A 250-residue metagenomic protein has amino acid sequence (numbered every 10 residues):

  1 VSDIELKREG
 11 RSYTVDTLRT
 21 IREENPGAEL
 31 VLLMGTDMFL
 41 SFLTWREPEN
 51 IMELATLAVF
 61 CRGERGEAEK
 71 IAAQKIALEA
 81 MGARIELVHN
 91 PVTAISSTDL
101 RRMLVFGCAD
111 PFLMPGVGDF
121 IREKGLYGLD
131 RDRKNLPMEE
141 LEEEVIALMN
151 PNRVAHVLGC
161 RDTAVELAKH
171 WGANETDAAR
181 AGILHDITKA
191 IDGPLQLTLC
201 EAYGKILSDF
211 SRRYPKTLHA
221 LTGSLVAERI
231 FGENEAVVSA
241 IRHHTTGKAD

Functional and structural regions predicted by a protein language model:
V1-P137: Nucleotidyltransferase catalytic core that binds NTPs
V1-S2, M138, E201-I206: Short, basic/glycine-rich phosphate-binding loops at helix/coil junctions that contact nucleotide phosphates
L18, E142, A164, S224: Generic structural marker for isolated residues within well-ordered, non-membrane alpha-helices of soluble domains
E143-A147, H170-D250: Divalent metal-dependent catalytic cores for phosphoryl transfer on phosphate-bearing substrates
G159-D162, T222: Short amphipathic alpha-helical face segments that pack within enzyme cores and frequently flank/anchor catalytic
